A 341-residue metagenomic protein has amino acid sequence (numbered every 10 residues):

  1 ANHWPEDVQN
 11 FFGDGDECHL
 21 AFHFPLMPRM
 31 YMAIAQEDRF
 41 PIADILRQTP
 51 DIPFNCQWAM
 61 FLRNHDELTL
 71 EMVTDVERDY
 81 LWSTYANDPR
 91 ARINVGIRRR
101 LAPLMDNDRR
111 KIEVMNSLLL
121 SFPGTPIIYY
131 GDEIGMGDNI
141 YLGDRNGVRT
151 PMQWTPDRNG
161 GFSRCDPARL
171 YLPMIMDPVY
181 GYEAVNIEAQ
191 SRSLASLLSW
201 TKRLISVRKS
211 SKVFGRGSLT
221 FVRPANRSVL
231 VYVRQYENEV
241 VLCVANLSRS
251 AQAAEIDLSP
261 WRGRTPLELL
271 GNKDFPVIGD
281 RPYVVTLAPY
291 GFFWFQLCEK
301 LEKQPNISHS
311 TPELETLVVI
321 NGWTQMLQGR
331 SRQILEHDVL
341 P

Functional and structural regions predicted by a protein language model:
A1-I307: Active-site and adjacent substrate-binding regions of carbohydrate-active enzymes
T286-F292, C298-P341: Phosphate/pyrophosphate-binding loops and the adjoining catalytic core of nucleotide-dependent enzymes
